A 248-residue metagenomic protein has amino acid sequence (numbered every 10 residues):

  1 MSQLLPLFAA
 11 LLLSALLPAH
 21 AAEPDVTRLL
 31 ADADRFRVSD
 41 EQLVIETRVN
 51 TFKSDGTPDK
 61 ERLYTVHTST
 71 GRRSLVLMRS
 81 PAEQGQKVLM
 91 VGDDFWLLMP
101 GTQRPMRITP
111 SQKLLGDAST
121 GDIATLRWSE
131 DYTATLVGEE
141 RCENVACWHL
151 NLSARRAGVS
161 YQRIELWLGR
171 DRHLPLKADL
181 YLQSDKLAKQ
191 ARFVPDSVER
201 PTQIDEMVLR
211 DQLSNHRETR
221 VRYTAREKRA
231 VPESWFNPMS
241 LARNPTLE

Functional and structural regions predicted by a protein language model:
M1-S2: N-terminal secretory signal peptides that target proteins for export/translocation
P6-L16: Bacterial N-terminal signal peptides
P18-H20: Signal peptide processing junction and immediate N-terminal pro/mature segment of secreted/exported proteins
A22-Q42, R48-V49, T57, A82-Q84 (+3 more regions): Flexible, processing/modification-adjacent segments and terminal tails in exported/periplasmic/extracellular proteins
A33, Y64-T68, A191-V198: Extended lipid/amphipathic-ligand handling interfaces
V44-L75, R79-P81: N-terminal, post-signal-peptide region of Sec/Tat-exported proteins
K53-D55, G101, Q183-S184, L213: Solvent-exposed strand-loop boundary residues in beta-sheet-rich modules
I108, V145-P238: Gly/Pro-enriched, hydrophobic low-complexity segments that function as extracytoplasmic propeptides/linkers
